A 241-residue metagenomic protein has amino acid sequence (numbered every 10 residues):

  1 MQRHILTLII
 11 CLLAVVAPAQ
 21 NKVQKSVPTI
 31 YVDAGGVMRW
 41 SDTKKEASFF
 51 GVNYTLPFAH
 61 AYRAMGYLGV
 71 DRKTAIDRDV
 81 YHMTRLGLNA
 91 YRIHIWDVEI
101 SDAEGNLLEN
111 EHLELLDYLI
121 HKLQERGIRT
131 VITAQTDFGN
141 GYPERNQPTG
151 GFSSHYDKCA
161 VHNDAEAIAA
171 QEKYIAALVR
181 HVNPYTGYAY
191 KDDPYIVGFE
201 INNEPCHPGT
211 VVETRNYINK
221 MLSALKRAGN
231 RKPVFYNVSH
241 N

Functional and structural regions predicted by a protein language model:
Q2-I9: Sec-dependent signal peptide recognition, specifically the positively charged N-region followed immediately by
L6, N21-K22: N-terminal "domain-start" segment
I9-I10, E99: Enrichment for repetitive, rod-forming helical segments
I10-P18: Hydrophobic h-region of N-terminal signal peptides that target proteins for export in Gram-negative bacteria
K25-N241: Active-site mouth of glycoside hydrolases
